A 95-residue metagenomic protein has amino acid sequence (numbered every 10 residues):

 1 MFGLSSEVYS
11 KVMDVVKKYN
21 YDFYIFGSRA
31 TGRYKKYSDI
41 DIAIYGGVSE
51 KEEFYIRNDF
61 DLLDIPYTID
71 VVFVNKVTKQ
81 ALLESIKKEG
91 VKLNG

Functional and structural regions predicted by a protein language model:
M1-I25, A30-K36, Y45-G95: Catalytic core of pol beta-like nucleotidyltransferases
D41-A43: Short, well-ordered beta-strand segments
